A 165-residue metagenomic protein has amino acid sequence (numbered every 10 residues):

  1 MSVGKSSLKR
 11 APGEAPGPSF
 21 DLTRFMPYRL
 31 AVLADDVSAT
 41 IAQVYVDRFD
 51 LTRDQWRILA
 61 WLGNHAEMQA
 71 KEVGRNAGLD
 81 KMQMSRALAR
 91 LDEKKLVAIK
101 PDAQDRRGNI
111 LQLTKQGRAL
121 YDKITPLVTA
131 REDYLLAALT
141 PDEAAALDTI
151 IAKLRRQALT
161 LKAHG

Functional and structural regions predicted by a protein language model:
M1-F49: N-terminal leader segment of winged-helix/HTH proteins
S6-P12, N76, A89-A152: Charged, amphipathic alpha-helical coiled-coil/dimerization segments
D21, A39-Q83, L88, A163-G165: N-terminal helix-turn-helix DNA-binding core of bacterial DNA-binding proteins
Y28, R57, A130-Y134: Positions in alpha-helical segments
L30, A34, S38, F49 (+4 more regions): Flexible interhelical turns and helix-capping residues at alpha-helix boundaries within structured domains
W61-H65, I150, Q157: Short amphipathic alpha-helical elements of helix-turn-helix/winged-helix folds
Q157-A163: A short alpha/beta connector and helix-capping loop motif
